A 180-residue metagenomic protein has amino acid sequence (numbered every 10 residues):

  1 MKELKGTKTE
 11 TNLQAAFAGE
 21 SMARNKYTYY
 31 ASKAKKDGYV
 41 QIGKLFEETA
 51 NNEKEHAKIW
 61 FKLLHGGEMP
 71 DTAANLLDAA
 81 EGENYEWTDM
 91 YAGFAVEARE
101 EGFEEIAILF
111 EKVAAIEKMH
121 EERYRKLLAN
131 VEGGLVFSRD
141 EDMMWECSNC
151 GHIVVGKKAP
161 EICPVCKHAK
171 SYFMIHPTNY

Functional and structural regions predicted by a protein language model:
M1-Y180: Non-heme di-metal
